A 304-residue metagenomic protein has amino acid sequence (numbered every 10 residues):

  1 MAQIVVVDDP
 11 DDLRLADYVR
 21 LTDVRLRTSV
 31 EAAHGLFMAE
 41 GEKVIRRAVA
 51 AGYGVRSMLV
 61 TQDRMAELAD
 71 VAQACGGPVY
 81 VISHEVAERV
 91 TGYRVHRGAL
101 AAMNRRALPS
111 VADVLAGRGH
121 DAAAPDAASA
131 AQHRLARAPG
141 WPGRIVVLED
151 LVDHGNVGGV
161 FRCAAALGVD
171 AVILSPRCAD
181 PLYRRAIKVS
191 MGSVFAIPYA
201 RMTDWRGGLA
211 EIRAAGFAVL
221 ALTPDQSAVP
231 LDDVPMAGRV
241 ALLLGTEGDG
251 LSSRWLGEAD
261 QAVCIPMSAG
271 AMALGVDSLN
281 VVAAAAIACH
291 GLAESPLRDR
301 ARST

Functional and structural regions predicted by a protein language model:
M1-A66, C178-D180: Boundary-proximal intrinsically disordered activation/regulatory segments immediately upstream of a helical core
A2, A116-S227: RNA substrate-binding interface of SAM-dependent RNA methyltransferases
G41, V152-G159, D277-A283: Amphipathic alpha-helical repeat scaffolds
A66-G76, R254-W255: Short, aromatic/basic amphipathic alpha-helical patches
A72-G92, A200-T203: A glycine-rich helix N-cap at a beta->alpha junction
A101, C163-A166, P181, A186-V194 (+1 more regions): Structured adenosyl-cofactor binding patch, chiefly the S-adenosyl-L-methionine
L220-V276: Active-site/ligand-binding-proximal alpha/beta "capping" segment
